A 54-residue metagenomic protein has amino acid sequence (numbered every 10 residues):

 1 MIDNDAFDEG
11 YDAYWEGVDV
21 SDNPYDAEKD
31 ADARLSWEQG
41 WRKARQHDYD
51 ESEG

Functional and structural regions predicted by a protein language model:
M1-G54: Intrinsic-disorder/low-complexity detector
